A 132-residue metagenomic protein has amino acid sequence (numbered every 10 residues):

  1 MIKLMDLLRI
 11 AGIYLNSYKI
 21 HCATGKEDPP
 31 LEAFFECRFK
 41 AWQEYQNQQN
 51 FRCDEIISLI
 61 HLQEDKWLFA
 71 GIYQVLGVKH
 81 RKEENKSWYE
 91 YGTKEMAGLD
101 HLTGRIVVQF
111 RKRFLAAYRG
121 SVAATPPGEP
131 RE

Functional and structural regions predicted by a protein language model:
M1-A11, K19-A23, D65-A70, V78-E132: Contiguous surface segments at macromolecular interaction interfaces
M1-C53, P130-E132: Compositionally biased, charged N-terminal/linker segments
F51-D54, L68-A70: Short connector loops at helix/strand junctions that flank enzyme active sites, especially segments positioning acidic
D54-E64: Short conserved beta-strand and strand-loop elements enriched in small hydrophobics with frequent Asp/Gly
